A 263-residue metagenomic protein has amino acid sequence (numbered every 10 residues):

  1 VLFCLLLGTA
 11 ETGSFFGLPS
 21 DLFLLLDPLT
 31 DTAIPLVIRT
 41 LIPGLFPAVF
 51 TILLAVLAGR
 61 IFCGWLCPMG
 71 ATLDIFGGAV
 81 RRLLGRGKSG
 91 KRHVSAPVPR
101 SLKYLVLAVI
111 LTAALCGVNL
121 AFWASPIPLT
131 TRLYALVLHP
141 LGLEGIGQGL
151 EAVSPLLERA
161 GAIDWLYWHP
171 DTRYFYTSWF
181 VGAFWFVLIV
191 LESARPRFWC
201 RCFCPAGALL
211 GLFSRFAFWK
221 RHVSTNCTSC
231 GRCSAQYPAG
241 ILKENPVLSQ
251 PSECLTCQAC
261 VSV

Functional and structural regions predicted by a protein language model:
V1-Q236, G240-V247, S252-Q258, S262: Non-ligating segments of multi-cofactor redox enzymes
